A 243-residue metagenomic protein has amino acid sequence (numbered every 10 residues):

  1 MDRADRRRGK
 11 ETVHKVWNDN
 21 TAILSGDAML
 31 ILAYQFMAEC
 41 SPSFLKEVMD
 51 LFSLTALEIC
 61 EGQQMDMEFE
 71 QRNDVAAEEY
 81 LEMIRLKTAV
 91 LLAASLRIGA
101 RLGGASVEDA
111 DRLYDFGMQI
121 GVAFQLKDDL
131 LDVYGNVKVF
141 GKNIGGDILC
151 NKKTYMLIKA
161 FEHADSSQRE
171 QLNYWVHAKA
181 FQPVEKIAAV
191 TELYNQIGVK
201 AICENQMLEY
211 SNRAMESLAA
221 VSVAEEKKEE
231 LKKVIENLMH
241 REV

Functional and structural regions predicted by a protein language model:
M1-V243: All-alpha prenyltransferase/terpene-synthase fold signal
